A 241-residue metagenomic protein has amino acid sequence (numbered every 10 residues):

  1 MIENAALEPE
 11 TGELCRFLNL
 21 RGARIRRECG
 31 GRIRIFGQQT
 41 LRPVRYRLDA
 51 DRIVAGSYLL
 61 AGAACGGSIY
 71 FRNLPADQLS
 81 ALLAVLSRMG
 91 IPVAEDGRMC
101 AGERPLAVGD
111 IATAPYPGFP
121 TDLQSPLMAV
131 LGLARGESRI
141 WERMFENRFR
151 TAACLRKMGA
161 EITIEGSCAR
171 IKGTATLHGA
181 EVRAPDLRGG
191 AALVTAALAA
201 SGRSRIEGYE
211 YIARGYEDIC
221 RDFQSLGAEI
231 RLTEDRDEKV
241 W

Functional and structural regions predicted by a protein language model:
M1-W241: Short, structured segments at the rim of ligand-binding sites
